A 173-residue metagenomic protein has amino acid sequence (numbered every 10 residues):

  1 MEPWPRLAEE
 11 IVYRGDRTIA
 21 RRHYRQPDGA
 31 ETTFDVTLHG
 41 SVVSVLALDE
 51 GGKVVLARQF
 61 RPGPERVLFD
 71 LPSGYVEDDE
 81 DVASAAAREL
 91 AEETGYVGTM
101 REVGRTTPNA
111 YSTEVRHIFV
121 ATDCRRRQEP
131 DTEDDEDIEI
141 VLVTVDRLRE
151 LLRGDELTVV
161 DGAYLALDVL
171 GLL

Functional and structural regions predicted by a protein language model:
E2, F34, H39, V43-R88 (+3 more regions): Conserved Nudix-box catalytic region and its N-terminal flanking loop in Nudix hydrolases and closely related
W4, V67, D78, A110-S112 (+2 more regions): Nudix hydrolase/Nudix homology domain
P5, V97-G104: A short coil-to-beta-strand element that immediately follows conserved catalytic motifs
A8-S44, E50: Acidic, metal-coordinating catalytic segment for phosphate/diphosphate chemistry, firing primarily on the Nudix
E10-I11, G104-N109: Short, solvent-exposed loop/turn elements at beta->coil junctions and helix N-caps that rim active or binding pockets
I19-R21, L56, I118-V120, I140-L142: Conserved hydrophobic/aromatic beta-strand scaffold that supports enzyme active sites
H23-D28, N109-R127: Active-site-adjacent beta-strand/loop module that shapes the phosphate/pyrophosphate-binding cleft
E80-S84, E93-T99: Beta-rich strand-turn-strand
